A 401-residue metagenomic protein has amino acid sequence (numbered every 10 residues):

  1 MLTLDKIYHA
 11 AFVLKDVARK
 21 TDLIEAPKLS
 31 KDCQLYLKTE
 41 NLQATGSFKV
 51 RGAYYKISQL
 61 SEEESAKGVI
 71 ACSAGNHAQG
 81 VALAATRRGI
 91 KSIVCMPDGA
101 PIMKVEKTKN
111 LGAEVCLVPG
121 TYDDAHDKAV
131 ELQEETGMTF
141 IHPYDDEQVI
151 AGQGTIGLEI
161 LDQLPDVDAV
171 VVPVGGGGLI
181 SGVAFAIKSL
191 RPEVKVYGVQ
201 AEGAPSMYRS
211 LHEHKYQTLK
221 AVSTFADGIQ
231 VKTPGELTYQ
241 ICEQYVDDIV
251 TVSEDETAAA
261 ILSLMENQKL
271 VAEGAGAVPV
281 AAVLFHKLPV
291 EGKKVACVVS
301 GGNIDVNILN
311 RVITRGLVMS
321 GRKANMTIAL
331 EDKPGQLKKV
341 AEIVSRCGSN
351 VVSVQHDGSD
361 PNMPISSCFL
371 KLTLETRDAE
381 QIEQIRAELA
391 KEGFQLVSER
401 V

Functional and structural regions predicted by a protein language model:
M1-V401: PLP-dependent amino-acid enzyme catalytic core
